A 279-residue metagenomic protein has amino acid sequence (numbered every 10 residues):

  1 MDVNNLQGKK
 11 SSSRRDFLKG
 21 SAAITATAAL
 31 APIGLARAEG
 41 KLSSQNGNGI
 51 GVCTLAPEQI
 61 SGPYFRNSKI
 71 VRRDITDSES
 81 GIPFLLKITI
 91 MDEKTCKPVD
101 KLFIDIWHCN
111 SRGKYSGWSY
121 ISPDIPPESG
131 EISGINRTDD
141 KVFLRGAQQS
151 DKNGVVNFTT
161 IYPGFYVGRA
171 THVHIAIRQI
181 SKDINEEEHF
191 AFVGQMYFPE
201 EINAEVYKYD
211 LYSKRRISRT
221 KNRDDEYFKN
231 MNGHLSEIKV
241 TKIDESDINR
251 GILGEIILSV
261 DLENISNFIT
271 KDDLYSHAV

Functional and structural regions predicted by a protein language model:
M1-D16, A23-L30: N-terminal secretory signal peptides
V3-G8, K19, L42, T95 (+1 more regions): Low-complexity, compositionally biased segments
L18, E255-I257: Conserved active-site loop/cleft motifs that coordinate metal ions or position small ligands
G40-N232, S259-A278: Beta-strand-dominated extracellular/periplasmic modules and repeats in secreted or surface-exposed proteins
G233-S246: Low-complexity, intrinsically disordered Gly/Pro/Thr-rich segments
I248-L253: Extracellular interaction modules
